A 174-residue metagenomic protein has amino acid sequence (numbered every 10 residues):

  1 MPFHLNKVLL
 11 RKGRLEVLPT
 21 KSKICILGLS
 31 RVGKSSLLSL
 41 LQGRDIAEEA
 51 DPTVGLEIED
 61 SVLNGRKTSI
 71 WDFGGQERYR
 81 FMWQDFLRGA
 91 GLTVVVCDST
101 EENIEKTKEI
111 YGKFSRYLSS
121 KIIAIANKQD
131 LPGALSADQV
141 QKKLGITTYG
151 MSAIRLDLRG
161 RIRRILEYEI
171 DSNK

Functional and structural regions predicted by a protein language model:
P2-E49, V62, T68: Conserved G1/Walker A P-loop phosphate-binding module
K21, R66, G89-L92, L118-I122 (+1 more regions): Short glycine-/polar-rich loops that comprise or flank the Walker A/P-loop and associated switch/sensor motifs
G65-R80: Switch II (G3) loop of P-loop NTPases
I70-W71, T93-D98, A124-N127, G150-M151: Conserved beta-strand segments of the P-loop GTPase G domain that flank and frequently precede/overlap
G75-Q76, E101, D130, R155: Short, glycine/acidic-enriched loop or turn micro-motifs at the edges of active sites
Y79-E101, Y111-Y117: Inter-motif core of Ras-like GTPase G domains
S99-G145: Conserved C-terminal guanine-recognition region of P-loop GTPase G domains, centered on the G4
P132-K174: Canonical P-loop GTPase G-domain recognition
